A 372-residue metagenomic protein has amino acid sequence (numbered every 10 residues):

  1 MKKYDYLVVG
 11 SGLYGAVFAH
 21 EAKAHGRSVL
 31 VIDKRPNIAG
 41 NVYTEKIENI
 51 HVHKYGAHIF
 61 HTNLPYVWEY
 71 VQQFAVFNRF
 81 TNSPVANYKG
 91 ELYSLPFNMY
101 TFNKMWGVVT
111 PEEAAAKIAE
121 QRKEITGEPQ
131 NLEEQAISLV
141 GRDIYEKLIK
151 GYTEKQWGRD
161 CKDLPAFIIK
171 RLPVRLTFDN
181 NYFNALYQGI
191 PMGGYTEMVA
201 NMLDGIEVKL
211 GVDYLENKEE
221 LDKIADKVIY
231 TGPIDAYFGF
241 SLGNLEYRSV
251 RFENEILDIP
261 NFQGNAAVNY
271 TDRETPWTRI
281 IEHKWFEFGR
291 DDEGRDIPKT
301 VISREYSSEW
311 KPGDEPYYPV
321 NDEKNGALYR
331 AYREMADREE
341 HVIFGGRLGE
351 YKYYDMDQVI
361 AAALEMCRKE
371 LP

Functional and structural regions predicted by a protein language model:
Y4, G26, I206, I224-D226 (+1 more regions): Short, well-ordered alpha-helix to beta-strand connector turns
Y4-V31, C367: N-terminal Rossmann-like FAD-binding beta1-loop-alpha1 element of flavoenzymes
H20-E48: Glycine-rich FAD pyrophosphate-binding loop
H25, Y214-M335: Mid-domain catalytic core of redox enzymes that form a hydrophobic substrate pocket/lid adjacent to a catalytic redox
K46-K54, N180-Y182: Short glycine/proline- and charge-enriched loop/turn segments that cap or connect secondary-structure elements
A57-E91: N-terminal FAD cofactor-binding segment of flavoenzymes
A86-S94, Y100-K227, T231-F238: Active-site/ligand-binding neighborhood in enzyme catalytic cores
E315-P372: C-terminal catalytic lobe of FAD-dependent flavoproteins
